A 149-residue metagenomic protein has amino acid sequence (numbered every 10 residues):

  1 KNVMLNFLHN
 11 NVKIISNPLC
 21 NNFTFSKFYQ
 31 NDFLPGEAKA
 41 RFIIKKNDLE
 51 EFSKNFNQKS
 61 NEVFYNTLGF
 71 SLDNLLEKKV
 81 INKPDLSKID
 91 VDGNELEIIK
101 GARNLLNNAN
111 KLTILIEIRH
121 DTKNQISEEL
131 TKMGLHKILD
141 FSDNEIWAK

Functional and structural regions predicted by a protein language model:
K1-K149: Phosphate/nucleotide-binding beta-alpha loop and adjacent structural elements of enzyme active sites
